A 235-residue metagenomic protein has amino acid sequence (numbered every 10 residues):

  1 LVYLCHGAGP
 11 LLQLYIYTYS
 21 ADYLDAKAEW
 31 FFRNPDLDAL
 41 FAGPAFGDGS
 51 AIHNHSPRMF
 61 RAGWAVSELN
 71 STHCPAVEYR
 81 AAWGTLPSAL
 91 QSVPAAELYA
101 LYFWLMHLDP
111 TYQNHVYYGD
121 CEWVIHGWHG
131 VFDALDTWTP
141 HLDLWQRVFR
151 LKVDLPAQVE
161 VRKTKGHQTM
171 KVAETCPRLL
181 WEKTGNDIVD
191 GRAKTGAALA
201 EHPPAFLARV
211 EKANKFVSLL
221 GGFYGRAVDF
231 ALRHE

Functional and structural regions predicted by a protein language model:
L1-E235: RNase H-like, metal-dependent ribonuclease domains
